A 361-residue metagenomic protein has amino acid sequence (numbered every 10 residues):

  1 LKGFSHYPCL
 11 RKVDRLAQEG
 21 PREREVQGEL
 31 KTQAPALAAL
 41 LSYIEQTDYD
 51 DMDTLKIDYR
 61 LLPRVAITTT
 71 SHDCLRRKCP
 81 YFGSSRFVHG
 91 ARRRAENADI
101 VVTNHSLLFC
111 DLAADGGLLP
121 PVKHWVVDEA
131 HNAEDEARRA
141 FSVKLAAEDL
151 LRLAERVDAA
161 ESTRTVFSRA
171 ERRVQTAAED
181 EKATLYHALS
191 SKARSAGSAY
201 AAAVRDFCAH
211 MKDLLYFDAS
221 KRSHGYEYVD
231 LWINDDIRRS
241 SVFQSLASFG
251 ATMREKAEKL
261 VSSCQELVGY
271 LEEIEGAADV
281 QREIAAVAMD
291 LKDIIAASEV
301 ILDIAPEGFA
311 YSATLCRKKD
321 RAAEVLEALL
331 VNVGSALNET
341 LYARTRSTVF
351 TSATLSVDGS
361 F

Functional and structural regions predicted by a protein language model:
L1-D99, F109, E155, S162-R194 (+2 more regions): A substrate-engagement module of RecA-like helicase motors
H6-R15, A133-E136, V357-F361: Switch/connector loops and helix/strand junctions flanking conserved nucleotide-binding motifs in nucleotide-processing
R60, V65-D99, F109-G116, M253-F361: A contiguous, basic/glycine-rich beta-loop/short-helix subdomain that forms a polymer-engagement track
A98, H105, E129-A133, A137: Conserved Walker B
A114-P120, R138-L151, S335-A343: Short, conserved "post-DEAD/DEAH" coupling segment immediately C-terminal to helicase motif II within the SF2/RecA-like
H131, D135-D230: Conserved phosphoryl-transfer catalytic core
H224-V242, A251, E258-I274: Long, low-complexity or tandemly repetitive, helically biased scaffold regions used for multimeric assembly/adhesion
